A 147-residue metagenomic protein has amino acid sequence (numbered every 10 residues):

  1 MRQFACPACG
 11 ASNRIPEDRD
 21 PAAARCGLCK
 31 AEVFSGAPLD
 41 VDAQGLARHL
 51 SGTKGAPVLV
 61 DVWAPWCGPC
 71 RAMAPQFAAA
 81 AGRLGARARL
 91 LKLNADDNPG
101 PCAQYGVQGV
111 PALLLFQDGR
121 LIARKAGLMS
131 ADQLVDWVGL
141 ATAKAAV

Functional and structural regions predicted by a protein language model:
C6-C9, C26-C29: Short cysteine-rich clusters marking metal-coordination/redox-active sites
N13, V33, A74: Cys/His-rich microdomains that often coordinate metals
I15-A24: Short linker/helix segments within small regulatory modules
C29-P38: Short Cys/His-rich micro-motifs in 6-15 aa windows
L39-V58: A short beta-strand-turn-helix
A56, V62-W66, G109: Short pre-active-site segment immediately N-terminal to redox-active cysteine/selenocysteine motifs in thiol-based
P69-L84: Typically the conserved alpha-helix immediately C-terminal to a functionally engaged Cys/Sec in thioredoxin-like
G109, L114-V147: Non-catalytic, surface beta->alpha helical segment in thiol-disulfide oxidoreductase systems
